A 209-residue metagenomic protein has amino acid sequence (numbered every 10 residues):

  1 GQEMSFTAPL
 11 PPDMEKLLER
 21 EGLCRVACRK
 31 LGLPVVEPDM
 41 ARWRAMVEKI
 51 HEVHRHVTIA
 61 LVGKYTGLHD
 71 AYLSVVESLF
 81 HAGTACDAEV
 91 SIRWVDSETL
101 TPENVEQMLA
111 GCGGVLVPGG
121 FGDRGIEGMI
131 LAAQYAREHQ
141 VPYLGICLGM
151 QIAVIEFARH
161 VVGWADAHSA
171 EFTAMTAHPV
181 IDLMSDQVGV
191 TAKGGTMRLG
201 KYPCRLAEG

Functional and structural regions predicted by a protein language model:
G1-G209: N-terminal beta1-alpha1 cap of cysteine-dependent amidohydrolase-like domains
